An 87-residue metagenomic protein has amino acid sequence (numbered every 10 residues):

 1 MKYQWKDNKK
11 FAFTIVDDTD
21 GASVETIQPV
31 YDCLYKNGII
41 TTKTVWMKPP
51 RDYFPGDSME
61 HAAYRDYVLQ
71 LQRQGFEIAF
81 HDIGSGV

Functional and structural regions predicted by a protein language model:
M1-V87: Catalytic alpha-helical scaffold of carbohydrate-active enzymes acting on polysaccharides/glycoconjugates
